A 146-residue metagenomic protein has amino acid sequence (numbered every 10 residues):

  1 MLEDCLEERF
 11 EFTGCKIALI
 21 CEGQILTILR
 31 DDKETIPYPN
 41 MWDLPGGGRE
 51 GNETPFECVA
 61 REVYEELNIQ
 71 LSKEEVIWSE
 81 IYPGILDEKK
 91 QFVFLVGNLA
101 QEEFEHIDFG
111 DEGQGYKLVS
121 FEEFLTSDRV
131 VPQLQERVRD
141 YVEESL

Functional and structural regions predicted by a protein language model:
M1-K16: Acidic, metal-coordinating catalytic segment for phosphate/diphosphate chemistry, firing primarily on the Nudix
R9, I17-A18, K33-E34, G84-I85 (+1 more regions): Short secondary-structure boundary/capping segments
F12-K16, K89-F94, G113: Short hydrophobic/aromatic beta-strand or adjacent loop that forms the aromatic wall/cage of a ligand/substrate-binding
C21-G23, E80-E105, K117, F121-E123 (+1 more regions): Active-site-adjacent beta-strand/loop module that shapes the phosphate/pyrophosphate-binding cleft
Q24-E65: Conserved Nudix-box catalytic region and its N-terminal flanking loop in Nudix hydrolases and closely related
R49, F124-L125: A generic structural signal for short hydrophobic patches within well-formed alpha-helices
Q70-E80: A short coil-to-beta-strand element that immediately follows conserved catalytic motifs
F104-G110, S127-P132: Short, charged, solvent-exposed linker or helix-capping segments at domain edges/interfaces that act as flexible hinges
